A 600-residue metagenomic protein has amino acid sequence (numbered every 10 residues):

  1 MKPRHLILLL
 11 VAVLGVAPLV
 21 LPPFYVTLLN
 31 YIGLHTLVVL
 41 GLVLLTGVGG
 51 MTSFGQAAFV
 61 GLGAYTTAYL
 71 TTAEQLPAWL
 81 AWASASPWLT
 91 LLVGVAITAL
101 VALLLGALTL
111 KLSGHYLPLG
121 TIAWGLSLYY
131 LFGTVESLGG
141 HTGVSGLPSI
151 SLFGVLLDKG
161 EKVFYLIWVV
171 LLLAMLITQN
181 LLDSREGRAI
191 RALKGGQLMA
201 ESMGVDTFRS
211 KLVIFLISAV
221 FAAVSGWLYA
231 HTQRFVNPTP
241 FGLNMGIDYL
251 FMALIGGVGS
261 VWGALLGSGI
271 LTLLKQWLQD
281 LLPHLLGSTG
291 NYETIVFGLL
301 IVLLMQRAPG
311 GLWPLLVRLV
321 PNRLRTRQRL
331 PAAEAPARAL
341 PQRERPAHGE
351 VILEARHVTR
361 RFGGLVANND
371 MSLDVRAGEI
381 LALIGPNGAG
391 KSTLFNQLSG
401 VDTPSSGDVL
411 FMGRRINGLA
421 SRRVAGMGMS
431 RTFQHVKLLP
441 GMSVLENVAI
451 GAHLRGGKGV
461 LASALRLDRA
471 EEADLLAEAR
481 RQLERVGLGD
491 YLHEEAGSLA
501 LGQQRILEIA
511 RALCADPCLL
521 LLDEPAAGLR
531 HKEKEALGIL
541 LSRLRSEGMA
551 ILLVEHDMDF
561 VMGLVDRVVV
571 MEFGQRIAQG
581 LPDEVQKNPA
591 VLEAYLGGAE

Functional and structural regions predicted by a protein language model:
M1-P336: Transmembrane alpha-helices and adjacent helix-loop boundaries
I384-P386: The feature captures the beta-strand-to-loop junction immediately N-terminal to the Walker
S399: Helix-to-loop junction immediately C-terminal to a conserved catalytic motif
V460-Y491, I539-S542: Conserved ABC ATPase "signature" region
L520-E524: Catalytic Walker B motif of ABC-type/P-loop ATPase nucleotide-binding domains
V561-G563: A short, surface-exposed alpha-helical micro-motif characterized by mixed small hydrophobic and charged/polar residues
